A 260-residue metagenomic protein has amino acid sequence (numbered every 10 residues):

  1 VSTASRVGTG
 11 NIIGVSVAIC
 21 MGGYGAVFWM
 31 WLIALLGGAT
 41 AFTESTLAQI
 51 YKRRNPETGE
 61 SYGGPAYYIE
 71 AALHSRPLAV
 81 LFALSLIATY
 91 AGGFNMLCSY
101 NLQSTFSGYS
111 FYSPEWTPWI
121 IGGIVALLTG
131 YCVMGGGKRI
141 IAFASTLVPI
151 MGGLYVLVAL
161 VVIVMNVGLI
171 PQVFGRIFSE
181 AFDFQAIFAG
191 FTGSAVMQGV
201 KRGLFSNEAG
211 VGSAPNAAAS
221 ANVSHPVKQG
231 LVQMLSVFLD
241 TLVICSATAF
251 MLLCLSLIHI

Functional and structural regions predicted by a protein language model:
V1, S45, Q49-Y90, F111 (+1 more regions): Transmembrane-helix boundary/entry motifs in multi-pass membrane transporters
V1-I33, A214, A221, Q233: Transmembrane helix-boundary motif of multi-pass solute transporters/channels
V1-S2, S75-T89, I121-I124, A186-L204 (+2 more regions): Select transmembrane alpha-helical segments in multipass membrane proteins
C20-G59, D240, C245: Extracellular loop-to-transmembrane helix junctions
Y24-M30, A71, R76-F82, W116 (+1 more regions): Membrane-interface alpha-helices at helix entry/exit sites of multi-pass transporters
A34-G37, F82-G93, I121-M134, G152-I163 (+1 more regions): Hydrophobic core segments of alpha-helical transmembrane domains in multi-pass membrane transport and ion-translocation
N101-F106, T117-M165, I170-F178: Membrane-interface loop-to-helix entry segments
I258-I260: Conserved small/polar residues in nucleotide/adenosyl-binding loops
